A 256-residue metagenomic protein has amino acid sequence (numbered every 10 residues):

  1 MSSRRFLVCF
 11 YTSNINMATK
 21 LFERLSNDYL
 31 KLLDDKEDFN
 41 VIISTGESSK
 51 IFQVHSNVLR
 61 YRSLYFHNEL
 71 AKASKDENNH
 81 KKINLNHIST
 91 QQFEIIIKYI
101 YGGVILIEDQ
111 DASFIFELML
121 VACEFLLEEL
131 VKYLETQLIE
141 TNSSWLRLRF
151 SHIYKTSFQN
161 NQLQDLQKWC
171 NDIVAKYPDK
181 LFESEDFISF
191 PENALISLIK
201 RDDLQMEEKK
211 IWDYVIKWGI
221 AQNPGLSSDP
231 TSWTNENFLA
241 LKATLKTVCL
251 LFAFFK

Functional and structural regions predicted by a protein language model:
S2-R60, H87-S113, I196-S197, R201 (+1 more regions): N-terminal BTB/POZ boundary and linker segment
N27, Y65, N78-H80: Residue-level signal for pocket-adjacent positions within structured domains
N27-K31, N68-A73, N160, E185: Intrinsically disordered, low-complexity boundary segments flanking structured domains
K36, D76-N78, L241-L245: A generic structural signal for short, non-catalytic loop/turn and secondary-structure boundary residues
F52, S63, P224-G225: Intrinsically disordered, low-complexity acidic/polar segments
N57-A71: Short active-site loop/helix that positions an aromatic residue
A73-N86, M119: Short, conserved non-catalytic motifs in the polymerase core
I95, Y101-Y214, W218-F255: Post-BTB helical module
